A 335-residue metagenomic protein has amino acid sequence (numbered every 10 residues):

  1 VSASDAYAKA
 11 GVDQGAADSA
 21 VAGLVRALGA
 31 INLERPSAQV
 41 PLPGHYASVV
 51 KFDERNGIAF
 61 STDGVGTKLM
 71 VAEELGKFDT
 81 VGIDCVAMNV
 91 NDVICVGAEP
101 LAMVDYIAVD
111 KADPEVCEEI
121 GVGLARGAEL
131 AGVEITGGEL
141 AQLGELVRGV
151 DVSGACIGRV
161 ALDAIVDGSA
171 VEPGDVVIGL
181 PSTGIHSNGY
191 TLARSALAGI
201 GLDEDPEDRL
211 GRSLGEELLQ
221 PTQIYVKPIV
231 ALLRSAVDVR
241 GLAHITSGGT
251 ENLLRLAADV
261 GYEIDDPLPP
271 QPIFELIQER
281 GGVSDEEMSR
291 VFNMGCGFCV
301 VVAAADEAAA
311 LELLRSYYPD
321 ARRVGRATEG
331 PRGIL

Functional and structural regions predicted by a protein language model:
S2-C95, G132, T136, E172 (+3 more regions): N-terminal glycine-rich phosphate/pyrophosphate-binding loops that anchor nucleotide-derived ligands and cofactors
S2-K9, V116-E134, L143-V150, D203 (+2 more regions): Glycine-/charge-enriched secondary-structure boundary and capping motifs
R26, G57, V65-G66, D84-C85 (+2 more regions): Glycine-rich anion-binding loops of enzyme active sites
D53-A59, G64-G66, G168, D203-E204 (+1 more regions): Acidic-glycine-rich active-site phosphate/pyrophosphate-binding loop
G64-K77, D105, R209-S213, V260 (+1 more regions): Glycine/charged-rich beta-loop-alpha catalytic/anionic-binding loops adjacent to active sites
N91-M103, E287: Short, flexible active-site-proximal loops enriched in glycine and acidic residues
P173-E216: Acidic, glycine-rich loop-and-beta core segments that form the ion-binding/anion-interacting portion of active sites
